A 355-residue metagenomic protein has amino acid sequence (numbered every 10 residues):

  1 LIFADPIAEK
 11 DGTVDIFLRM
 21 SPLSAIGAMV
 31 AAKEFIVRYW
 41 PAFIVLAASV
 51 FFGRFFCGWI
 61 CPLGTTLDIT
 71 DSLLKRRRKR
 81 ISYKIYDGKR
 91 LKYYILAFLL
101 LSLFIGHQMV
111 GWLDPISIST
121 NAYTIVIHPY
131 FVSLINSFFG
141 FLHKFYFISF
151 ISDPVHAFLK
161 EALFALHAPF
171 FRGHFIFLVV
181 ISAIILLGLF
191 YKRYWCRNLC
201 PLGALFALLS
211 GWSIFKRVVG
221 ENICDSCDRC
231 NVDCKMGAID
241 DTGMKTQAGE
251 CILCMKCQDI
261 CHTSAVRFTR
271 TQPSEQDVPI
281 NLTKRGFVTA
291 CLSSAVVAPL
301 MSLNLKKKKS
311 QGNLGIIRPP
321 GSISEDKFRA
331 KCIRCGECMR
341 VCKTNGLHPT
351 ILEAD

Functional and structural regions predicted by a protein language model:
L1-D355: Non-ligating segments of multi-cofactor redox enzymes
